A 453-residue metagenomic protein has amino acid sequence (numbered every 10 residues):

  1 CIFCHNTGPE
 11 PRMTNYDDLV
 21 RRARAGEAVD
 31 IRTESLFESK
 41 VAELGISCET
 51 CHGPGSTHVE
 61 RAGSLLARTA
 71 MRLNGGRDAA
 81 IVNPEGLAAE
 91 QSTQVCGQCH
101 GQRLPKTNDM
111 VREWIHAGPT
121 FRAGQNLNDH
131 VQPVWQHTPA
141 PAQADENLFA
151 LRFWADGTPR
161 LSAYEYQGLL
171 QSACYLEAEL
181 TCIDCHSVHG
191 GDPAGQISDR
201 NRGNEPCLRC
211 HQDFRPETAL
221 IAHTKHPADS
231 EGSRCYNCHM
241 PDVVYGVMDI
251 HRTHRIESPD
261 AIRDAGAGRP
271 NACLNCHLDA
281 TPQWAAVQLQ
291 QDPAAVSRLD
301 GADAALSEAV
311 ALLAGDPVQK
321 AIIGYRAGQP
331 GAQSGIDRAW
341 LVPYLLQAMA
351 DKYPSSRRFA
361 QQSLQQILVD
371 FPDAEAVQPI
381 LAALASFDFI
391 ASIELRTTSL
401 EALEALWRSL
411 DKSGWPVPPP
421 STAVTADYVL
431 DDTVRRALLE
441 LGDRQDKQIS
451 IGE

Functional and structural regions predicted by a protein language model:
C1-P9: Parallel beta-helix/beta-solenoid
G8-G335, S355, L381-S413: Primarily the internal scaffold of c-type cytochrome electron-transfer domains, especially repeated/multiheme c-type
D303-E308, W340-Q347: Alpha-helical solenoid scaffolds in eukaryotic proteins
A327-P330, S363-I367: Hydrophobic core/packing positions within alpha-helical solenoid repeats
G331-L341, V369-A383: Flexible loop/turn segments at the boundaries of HEAT repeats in alpha-solenoid HEAT proteins
P420-E453: Eukaryotic intrinsically disordered, low-complexity regulatory tails and linkers enriched in charged/polar residues
